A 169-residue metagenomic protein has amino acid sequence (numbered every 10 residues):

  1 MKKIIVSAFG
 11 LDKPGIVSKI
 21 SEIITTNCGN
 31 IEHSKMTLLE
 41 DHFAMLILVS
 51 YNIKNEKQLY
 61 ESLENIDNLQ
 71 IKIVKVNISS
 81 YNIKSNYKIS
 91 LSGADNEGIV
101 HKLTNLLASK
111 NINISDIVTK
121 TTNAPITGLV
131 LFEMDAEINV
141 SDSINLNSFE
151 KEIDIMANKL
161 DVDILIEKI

Functional and structural regions predicted by a protein language model:
M1-I169: A conserved regulatory-domain signal marking ACT and ACT-like small-molecule sensing domains and adjacent regulatory
